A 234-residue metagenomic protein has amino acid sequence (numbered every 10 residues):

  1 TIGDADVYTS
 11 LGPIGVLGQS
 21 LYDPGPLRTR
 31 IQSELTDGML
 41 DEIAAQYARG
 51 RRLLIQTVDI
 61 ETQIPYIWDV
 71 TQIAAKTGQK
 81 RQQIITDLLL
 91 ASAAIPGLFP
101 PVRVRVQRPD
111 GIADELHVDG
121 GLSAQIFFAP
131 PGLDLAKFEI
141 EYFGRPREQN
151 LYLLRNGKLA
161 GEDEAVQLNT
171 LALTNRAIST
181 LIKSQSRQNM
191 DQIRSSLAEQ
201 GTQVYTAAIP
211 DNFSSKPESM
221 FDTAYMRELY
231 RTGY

Functional and structural regions predicted by a protein language model:
T1-Y234: Patatin-like phospholipase
